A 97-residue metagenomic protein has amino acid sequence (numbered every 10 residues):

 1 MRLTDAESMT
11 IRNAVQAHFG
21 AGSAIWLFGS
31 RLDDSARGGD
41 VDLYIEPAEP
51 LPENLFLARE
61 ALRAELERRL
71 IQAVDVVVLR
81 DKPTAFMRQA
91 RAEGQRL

Functional and structural regions predicted by a protein language model:
M1-W26, L32-G38, A48-L97: Catalytic core of pol beta-like nucleotidyltransferases
D42-Y44: Short, well-ordered beta-strand segments
